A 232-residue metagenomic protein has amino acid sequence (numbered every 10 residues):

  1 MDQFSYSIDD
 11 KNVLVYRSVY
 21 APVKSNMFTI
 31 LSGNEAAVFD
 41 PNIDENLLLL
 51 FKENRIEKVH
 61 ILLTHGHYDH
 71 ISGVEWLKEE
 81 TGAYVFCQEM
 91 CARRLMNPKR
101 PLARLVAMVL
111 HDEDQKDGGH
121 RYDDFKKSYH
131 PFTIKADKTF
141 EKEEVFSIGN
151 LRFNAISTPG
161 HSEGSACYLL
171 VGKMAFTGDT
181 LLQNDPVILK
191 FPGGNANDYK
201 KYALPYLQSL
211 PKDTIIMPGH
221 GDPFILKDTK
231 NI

Functional and structural regions predicted by a protein language model:
Q3-N54, C167-G178: Conserved beta-strand hairpin/beta-sheet module of binuclear metal-dependent hydrolase folds, prominently
F4, N26-F28, K138, E143-E144 (+2 more regions): Residue-level detector of beta-strand structural context in well-folded domains
I8-V15, D123-Y129, G149-F153: Short Pro/Gly-enriched beta-strand edge/turn motifs at strand-loop
S18-Y20, K135-D137, S157-P159: Short Gly/Pro-enriched turn/cap motifs at secondary-structure boundaries
K24, D44, L49-V145: Active-site HxH/HxHxD metal-binding segment of metal-dependent hydrolases
A36, S128-F132, V145, R152-I232: Metallo-beta-lactamase
V38-D40, L63, C87, N150 (+1 more regions): Small/polar loops that bind or transfer phosphate-bearing groups
